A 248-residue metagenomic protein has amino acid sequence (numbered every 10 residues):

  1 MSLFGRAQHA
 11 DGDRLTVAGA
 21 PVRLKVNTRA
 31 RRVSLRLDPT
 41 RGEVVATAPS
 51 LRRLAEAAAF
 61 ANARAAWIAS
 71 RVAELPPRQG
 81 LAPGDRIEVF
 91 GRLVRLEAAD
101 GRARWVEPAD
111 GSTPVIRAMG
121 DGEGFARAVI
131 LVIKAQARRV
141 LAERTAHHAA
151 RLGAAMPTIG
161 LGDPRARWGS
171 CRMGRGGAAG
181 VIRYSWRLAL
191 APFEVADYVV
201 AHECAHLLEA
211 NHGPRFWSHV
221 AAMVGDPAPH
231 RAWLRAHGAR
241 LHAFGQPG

Functional and structural regions predicted by a protein language model:
M1-Y198, L207-G248: Active-site-proximal or metal-binding-adjacent scaffold patches in catalytic folds
E203: Walker B catalytic acidic pair
